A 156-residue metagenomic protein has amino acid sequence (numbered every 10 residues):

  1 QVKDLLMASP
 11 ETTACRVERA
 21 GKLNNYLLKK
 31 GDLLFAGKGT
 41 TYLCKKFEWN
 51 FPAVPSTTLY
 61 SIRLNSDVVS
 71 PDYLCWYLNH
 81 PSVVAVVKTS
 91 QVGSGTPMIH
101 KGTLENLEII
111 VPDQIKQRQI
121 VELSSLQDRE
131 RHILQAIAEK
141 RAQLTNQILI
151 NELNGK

Functional and structural regions predicted by a protein language model:
Q1-K30: Sequence-specific dsDNA recognition surfaces
K22-L23, W49, S94: A structural connector/turn signal
D32-F35: Generic structural signal for buried aliphatic residues
G37-Y77: A short beta-sheet element
A53-T58, G93-R118: A short glycine-rich beta-alpha junction/loop motif
S70, L74, E105-E139: Amphipathic alpha-helical segments
P71-G93: Glycine- and charge-enriched low-complexity intrinsically disordered segments
I133-K156: Short amphipathic coiled-coil heptad-repeat segments
